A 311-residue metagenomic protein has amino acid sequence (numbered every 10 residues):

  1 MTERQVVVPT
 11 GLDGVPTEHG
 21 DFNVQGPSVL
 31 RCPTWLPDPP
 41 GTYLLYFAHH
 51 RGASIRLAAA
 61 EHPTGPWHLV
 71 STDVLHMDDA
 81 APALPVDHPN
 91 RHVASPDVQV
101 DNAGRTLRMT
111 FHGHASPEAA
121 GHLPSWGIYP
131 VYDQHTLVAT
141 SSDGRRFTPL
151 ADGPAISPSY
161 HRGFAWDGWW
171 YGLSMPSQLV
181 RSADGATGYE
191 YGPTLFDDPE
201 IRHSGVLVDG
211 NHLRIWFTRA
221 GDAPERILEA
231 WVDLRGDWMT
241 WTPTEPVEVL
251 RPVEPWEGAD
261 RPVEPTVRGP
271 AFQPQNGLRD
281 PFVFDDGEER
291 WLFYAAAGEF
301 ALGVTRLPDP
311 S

Functional and structural regions predicted by a protein language model:
M1-S311: Carbohydrate-active catalytic/glycan-binding domains of CAZyme proteins, especially the secreted or lumenal ectodomains
